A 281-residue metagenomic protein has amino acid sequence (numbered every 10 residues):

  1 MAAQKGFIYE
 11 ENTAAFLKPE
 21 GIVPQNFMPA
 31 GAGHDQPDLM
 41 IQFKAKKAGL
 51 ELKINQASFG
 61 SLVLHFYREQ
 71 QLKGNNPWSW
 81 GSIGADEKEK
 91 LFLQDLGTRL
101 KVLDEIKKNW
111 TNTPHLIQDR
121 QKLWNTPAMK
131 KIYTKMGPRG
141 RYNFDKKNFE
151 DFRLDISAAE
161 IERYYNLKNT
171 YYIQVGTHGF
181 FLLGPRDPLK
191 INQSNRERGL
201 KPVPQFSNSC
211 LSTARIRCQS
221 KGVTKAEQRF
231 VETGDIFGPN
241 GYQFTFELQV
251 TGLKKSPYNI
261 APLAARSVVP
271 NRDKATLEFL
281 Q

Functional and structural regions predicted by a protein language model:
M1-A2, K274: Residue-level detector of intrinsically disordered, flexible termini and proteolytic processing junctions
A2-R68: Catalytic centers of nucleases
P24, P29, P37, P77 (+6 more regions): Proline-rich intrinsically disordered, low-complexity coils
E51-Q243, L248-V250: Catalytic cores of nucleic-acid endonucleases
K225-Q281: Charge-dense, extended regions
